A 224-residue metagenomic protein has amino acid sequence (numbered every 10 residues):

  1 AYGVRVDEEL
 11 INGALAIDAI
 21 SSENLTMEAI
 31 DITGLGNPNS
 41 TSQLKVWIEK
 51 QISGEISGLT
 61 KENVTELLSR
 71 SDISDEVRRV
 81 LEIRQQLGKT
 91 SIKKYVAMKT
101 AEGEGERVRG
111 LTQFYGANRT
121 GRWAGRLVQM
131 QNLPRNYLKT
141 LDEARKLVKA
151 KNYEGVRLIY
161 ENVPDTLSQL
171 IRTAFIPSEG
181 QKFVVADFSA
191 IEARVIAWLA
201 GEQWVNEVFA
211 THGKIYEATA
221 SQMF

Functional and structural regions predicted by a protein language model:
A1-L167, I176, G180-K182, S189-E192 (+1 more regions): Conserved "right-hand" nucleotidyltransferase catalytic core of DNA-directed polymerases
D142, E192-F224: Metal-dependent catalytic core segments for phosphate chemistry
T173, F183-A186, R194-V195, G201: C-terminal RecA-like lobe
